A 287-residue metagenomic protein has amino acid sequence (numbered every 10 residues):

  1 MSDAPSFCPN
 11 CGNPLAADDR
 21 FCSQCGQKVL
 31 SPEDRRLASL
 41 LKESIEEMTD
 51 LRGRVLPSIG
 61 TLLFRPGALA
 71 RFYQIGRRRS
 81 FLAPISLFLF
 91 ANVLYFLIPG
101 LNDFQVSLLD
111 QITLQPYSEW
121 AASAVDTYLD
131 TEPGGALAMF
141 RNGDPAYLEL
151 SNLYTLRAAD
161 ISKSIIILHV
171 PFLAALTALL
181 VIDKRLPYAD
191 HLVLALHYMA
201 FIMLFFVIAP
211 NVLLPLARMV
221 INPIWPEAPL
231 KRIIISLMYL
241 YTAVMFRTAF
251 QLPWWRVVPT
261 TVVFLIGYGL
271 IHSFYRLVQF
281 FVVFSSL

Functional and structural regions predicted by a protein language model:
M1-L287: Membrane-proximal intrinsically disordered regions of secretory-pathway and membrane-system proteins
